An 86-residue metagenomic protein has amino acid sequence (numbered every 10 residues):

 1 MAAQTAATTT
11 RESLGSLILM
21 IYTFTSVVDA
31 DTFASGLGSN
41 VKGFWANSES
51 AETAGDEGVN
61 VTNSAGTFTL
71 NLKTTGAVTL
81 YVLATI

Functional and structural regions predicted by a protein language model:
A2-I86: Extracellular attachment/recognition segments
